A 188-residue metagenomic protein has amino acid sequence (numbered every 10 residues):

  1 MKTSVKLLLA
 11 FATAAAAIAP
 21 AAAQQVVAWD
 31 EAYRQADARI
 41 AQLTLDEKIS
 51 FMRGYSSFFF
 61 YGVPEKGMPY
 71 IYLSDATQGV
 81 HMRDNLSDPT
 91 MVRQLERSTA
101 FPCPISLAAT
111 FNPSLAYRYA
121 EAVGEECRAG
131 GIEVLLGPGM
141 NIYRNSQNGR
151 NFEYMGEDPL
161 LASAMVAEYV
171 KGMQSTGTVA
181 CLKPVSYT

Functional and structural regions predicted by a protein language model:
M1-L9: Bacterial N-terminal signal peptides that target proteins for export
T3, A16, Q24-Q25: Residue-level marker of intrinsically disordered, low-complexity segments enriched for small/polar residues
L9-A17: Bacterial N-terminal signal peptides
P20-Y187: Glycoside hydrolase catalytic-domain context in secreted enzymes
